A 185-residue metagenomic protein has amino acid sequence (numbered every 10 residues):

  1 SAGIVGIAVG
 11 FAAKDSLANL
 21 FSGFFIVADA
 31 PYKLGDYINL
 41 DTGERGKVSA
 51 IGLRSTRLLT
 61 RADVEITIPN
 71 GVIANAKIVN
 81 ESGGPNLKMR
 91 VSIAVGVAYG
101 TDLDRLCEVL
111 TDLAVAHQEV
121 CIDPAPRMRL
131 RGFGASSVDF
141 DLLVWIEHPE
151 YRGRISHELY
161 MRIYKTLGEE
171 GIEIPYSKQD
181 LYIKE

Functional and structural regions predicted by a protein language model:
S1, S82-L87, G132-A135: Flexible hinge/switch segments at interdomain interfaces of large molecular machines
S1-A12: Small-residue-enriched core segments of transmembrane alpha-helices in multipass membrane transport and channel
S16-V27: Membrane-spanning helices that line or support transport/gating and their immediate boundary helices in channels
F25-I122, T166: Soluble accessory domains appended to multi-pass membrane transport proteins
V97, T101, T111, V115 (+1 more regions): Solvent-exposed, non-transmembrane regulatory segments of membrane-associated proteins
